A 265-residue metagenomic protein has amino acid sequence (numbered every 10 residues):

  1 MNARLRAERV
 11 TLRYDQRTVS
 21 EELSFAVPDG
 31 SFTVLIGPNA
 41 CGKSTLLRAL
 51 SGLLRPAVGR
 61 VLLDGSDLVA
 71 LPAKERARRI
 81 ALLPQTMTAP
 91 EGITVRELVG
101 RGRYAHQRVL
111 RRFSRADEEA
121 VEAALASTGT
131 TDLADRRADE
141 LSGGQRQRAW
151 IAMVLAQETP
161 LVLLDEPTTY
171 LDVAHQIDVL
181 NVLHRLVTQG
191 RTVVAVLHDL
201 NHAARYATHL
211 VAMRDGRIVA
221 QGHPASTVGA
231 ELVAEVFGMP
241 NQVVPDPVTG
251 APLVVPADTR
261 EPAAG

Functional and structural regions predicted by a protein language model:
L5, V19-E22: Conserved structural motif at the start of ABC-family nucleotide-binding domains
I36-P38: The feature captures the beta-strand-to-loop junction immediately N-terminal to the Walker
S51: Helix-to-loop junction immediately C-terminal to a conserved catalytic motif
G59-D67, R76: Conserved ABC transporter NBD signature motif
G100, R115-L133: Conserved ABC ATPase "signature" region
R112, R137-L141: Conserved ABC ATPase signature
V162-E166: Catalytic Walker B motif of ABC-type/P-loop ATPase nucleotide-binding domains
